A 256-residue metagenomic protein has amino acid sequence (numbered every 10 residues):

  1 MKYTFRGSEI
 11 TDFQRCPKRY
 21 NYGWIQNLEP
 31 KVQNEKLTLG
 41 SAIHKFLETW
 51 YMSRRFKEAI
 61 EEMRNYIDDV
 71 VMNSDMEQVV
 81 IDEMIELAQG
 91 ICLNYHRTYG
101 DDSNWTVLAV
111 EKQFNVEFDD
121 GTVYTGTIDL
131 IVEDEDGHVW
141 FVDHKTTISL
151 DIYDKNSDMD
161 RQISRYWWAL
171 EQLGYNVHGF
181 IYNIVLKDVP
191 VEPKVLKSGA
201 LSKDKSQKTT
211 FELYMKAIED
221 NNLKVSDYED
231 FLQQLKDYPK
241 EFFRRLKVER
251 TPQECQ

Functional and structural regions predicted by a protein language model:
M1-E9: Short acidic, Pro/Gly- and aromatic-enriched capping/linker segments at domain boundaries
M1-K2, P17-P30, Y66-M72, F141: Short amphipathic alpha-helical segments and their helix-coil junctions
F5, T38-A42, E83-L87, D158-R161 (+1 more regions): Generic recognition of stable, solvent-exposed alpha-helical segments in well-folded globular domains
I10-T11, R15-S53, I85, E111: Nuclease catalytic cores
G23-W24, K45, T49, G90 (+3 more regions): Residue-level signal for well-ordered alpha-helical scaffold segments within enzymatic catalytic domains
K31-E35, M76, V80, T122 (+1 more regions): Conserved aromatic-histidine-acidic binding/catalytic patches
F46-Q113, E117-F118, L246-P252: A non-catalytic, helix-rich entry segment at domain boundaries
W105-C255: Mg2+/Mn2+-dependent nuclease catalytic core
